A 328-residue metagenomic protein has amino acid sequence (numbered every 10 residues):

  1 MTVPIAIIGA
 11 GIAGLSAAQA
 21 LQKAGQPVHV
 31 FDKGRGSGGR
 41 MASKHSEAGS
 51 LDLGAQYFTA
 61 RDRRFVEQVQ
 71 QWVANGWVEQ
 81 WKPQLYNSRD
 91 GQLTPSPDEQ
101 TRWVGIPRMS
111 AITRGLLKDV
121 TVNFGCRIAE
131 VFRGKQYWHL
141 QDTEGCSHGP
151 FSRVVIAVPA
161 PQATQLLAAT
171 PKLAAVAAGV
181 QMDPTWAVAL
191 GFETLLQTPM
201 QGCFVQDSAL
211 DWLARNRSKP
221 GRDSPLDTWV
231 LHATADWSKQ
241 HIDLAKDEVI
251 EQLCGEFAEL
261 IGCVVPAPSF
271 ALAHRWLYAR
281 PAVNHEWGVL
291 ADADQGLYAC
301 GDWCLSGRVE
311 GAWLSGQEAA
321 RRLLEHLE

Functional and structural regions predicted by a protein language model:
V3-F31, A320-L324: N-terminal Rossmann-like FAD-binding beta1-loop-alpha1 element of flavoenzymes
Q22-E47: Glycine-rich FAD pyrophosphate-binding loop
G38, E47, S147-Q201, C263: Central helical "cap/lid" subdomain
S43-Y86: N-terminal FAD cofactor-binding segment of flavoenzymes
Y57-R61, L93-G115, D243-Q252: Short beta-strand to alpha-helix junction loop
F124-H139: A conserved short coil-to-beta-strand element within the FAD-binding core of flavoproteins
A189-I242, E248, Q252-I261: Active-site substrate-recognition segment that forms the wall of the catalytic cavity or substrate channel
E251, A258-Q295: Flavin (FAD/FMN) cofactor-binding core of flavoprotein oxidoreductases
